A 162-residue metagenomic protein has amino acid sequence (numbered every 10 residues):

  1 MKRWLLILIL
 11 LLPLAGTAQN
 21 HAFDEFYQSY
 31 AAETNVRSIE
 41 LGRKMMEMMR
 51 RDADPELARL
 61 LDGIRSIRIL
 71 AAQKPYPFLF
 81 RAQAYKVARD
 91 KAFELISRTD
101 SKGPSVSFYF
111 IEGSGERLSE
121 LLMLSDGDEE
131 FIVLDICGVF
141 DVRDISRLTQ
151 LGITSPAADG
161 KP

Functional and structural regions predicted by a protein language model:
W4-L14: Sec-dependent N-terminal signal peptides
N20-F80: Early exported N-terminus immediately downstream of N-terminal targeting peptides
E33-V36, G42, D62-I64, D90 (+3 more regions): Extracytoplasmic
P77-K91, L134-I136, I145: Surface-exposed flexible segments
Y85-G113, A158-P162: Short Gly/Thr-rich strand-loop-strand
Y109-V142: A short, solvent-exposed beta-edge/loop patch
F131, D135-P162: C-terminal partner/receptor-binding element of secreted or periplasmic proteins
